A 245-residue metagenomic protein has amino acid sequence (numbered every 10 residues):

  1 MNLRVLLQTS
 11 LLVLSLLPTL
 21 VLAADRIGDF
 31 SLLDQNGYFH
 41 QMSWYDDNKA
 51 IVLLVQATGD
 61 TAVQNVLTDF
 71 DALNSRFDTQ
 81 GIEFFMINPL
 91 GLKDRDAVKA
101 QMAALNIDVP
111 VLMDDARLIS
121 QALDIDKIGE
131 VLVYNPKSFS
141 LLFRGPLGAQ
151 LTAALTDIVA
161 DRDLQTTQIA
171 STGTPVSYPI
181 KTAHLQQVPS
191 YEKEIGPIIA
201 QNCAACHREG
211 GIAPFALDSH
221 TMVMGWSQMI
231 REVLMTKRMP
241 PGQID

Functional and structural regions predicted by a protein language model:
T9-T19: Bacterial N-terminal signal peptides
Y45-A62: Short active-site neighborhood of thiol/selenol oxidoreductases, capturing the structured segment around
A57-D69, A204-A205: Conserved redox-active cysteine motifs that mediate thiol-disulfide chemistry, especially di-cysteine Cys-X(1-2)-Cys
D60, V131, I199-G210, M239: The canonical Cys-X-X-Cys-His
V63-L105, M113-S120: Structural microenvironment flanking redox-active thiols in thiol-disulfide oxidoreductases
M102-N135, S140-L142: Short, internal strand/loop/helix patches that form the active-site neighborhood or redox-interaction surface
L142-A149, G196, G210-T236: Gly/Gly-Pro-rich "capping" loops immediately C-terminal to redox-active cysteine motifs in periplasmic/lumenal
Y178-P197: Electrostatic cytochrome c docking/interface patches
